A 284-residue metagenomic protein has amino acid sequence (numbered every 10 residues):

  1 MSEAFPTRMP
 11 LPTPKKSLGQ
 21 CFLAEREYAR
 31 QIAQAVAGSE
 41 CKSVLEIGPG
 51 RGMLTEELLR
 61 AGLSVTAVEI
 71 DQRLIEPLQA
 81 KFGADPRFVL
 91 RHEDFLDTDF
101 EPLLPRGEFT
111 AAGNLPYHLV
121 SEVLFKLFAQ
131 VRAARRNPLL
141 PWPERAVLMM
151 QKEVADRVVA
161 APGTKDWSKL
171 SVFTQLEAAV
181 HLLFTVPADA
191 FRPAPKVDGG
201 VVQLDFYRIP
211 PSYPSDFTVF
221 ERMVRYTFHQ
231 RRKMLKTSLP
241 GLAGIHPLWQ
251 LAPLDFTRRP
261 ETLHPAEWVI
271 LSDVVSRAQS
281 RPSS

Functional and structural regions predicted by a protein language model:
M1-T218, R222, E261, V269-V274 (+1 more regions): Catalytic cores of RNA-modifying enzymes
F206, V224-S284: C-terminal lobe and adjacent flexible extensions of AdoMet/dcAdoMet transferase-like proteins
